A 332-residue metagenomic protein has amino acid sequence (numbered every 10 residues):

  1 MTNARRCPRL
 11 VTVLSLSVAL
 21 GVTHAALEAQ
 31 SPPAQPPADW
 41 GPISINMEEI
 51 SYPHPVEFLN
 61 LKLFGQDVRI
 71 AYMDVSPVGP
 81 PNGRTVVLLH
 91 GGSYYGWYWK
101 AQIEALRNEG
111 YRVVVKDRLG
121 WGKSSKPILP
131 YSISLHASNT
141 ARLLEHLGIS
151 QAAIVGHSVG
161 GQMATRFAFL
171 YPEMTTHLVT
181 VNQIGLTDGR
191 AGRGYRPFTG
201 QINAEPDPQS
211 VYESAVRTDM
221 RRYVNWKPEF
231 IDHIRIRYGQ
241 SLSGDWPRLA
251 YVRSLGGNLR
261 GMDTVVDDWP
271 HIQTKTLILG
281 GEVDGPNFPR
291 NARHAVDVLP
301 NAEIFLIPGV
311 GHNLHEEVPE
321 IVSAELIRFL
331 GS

Functional and structural regions predicted by a protein language model:
K62-Q66, A71-V78, R118-V159, A324: Active-site loop/oxyanion-hole signature of alpha/beta-hydrolase fold enzymes
V68, V75-K123: Conserved HGGG/HGGXW glycine-rich cap/lid loop of the alpha/beta-hydrolase fold
G161-P172, L178: Short glycine-enriched nucleophile-adjacent loop and the immediately C-terminal alpha-helix near the catalytic center
F169, L178-Q209: Flexible "cap/lid" loop of the alpha/beta hydrolase fold
G189-Y195, P208-P270: Conserved alpha/beta-hydrolase catalytic His-Asp/Glu region
I272, I278-G280: Short beta-strand/loop motif that positions the catalytic acidic residue of the alpha/beta-hydrolase fold
V283-N287: Acidic catalytic loop of the alpha/beta-hydrolase fold
A302-S332: Catalytic active-site module of serine/aspartate enzymes centered on a nucleophile-bearing elbow/loop
